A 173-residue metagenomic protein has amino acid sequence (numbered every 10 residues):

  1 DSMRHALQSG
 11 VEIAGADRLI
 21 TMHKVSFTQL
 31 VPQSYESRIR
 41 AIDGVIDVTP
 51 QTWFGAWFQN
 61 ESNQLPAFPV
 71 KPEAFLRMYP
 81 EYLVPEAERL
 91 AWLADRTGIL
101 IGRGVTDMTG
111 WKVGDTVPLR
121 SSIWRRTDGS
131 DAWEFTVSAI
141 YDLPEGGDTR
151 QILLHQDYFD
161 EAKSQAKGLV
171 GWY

Functional and structural regions predicted by a protein language model:
D1-F68, V84-D95, D107: Hydrophobic, regular-secondary-structure patches
I13, V25, L30, I42 (+3 more regions): Mechanotransmission and gating elements of multispan inner-membrane complexes involved in transport and envelope
R18-M22, T49, Q64-P69, I99-L100 (+4 more regions): Soluble periplasmic/extracytoplasmic beta-strand elements of cell-envelope proteins
F27, F54, P72-L76, L143: Active-site/binding-pocket entry motifs
W53, E73, R103-G104, D157-Y158: Alpha-helix/helix-capping structural signal
F54, S122-I123: Flexible, active-site-proximal loop/turn residues at the rims of small-molecule/cofactor binding pockets and catalytic
F75-I101, T106-D107, K112-L119: Diglycine-centered glycine-rich loop/turn motifs
